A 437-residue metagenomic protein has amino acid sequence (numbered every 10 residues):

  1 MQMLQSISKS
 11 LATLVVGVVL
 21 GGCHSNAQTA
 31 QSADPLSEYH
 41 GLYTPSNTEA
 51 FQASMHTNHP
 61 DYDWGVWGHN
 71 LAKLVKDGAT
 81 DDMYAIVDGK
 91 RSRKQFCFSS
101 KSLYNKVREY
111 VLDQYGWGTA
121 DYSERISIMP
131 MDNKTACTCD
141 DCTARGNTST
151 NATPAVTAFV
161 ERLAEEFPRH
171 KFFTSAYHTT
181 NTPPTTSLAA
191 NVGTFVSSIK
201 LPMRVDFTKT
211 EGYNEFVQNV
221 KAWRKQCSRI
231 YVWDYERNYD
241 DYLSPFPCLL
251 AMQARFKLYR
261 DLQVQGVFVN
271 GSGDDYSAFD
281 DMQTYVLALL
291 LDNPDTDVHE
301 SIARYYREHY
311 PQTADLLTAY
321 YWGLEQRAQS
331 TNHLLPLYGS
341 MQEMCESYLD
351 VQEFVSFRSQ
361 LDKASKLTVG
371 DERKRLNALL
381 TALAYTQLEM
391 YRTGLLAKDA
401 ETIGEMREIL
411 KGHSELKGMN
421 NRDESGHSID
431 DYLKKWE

Functional and structural regions predicted by a protein language model:
M1-A12: Bacterial N-terminal signal peptides that target proteins for export
A12-G21: Bacterial N-terminal signal peptides
N26-P168, F195, R224-P245: Feature activates predominantly on carbohydrate-active enzymes
S37, N147-L163, A190-K209, Y259 (+1 more regions): Acidic, His- and aromatic-enriched active-site or binding-groove loops in soluble protein domains that engage sugars
S102-N105, N214-T313, A319: Structured mid-domain segments that build the active-site/substrate or prosthetic-cofactor binding neighborhood
Y177-M203, L243-L250, Y276-Q283: Substrate-binding cleft/loops of secretory-pathway carbohydrate-active enzymes
N181-A189, V196, K200-N238: Glycoside hydrolase catalytic-domain groove-lining segments
L290-E437: Catalytic domains of carbohydrate-active enzymes that cleave complex glycans
